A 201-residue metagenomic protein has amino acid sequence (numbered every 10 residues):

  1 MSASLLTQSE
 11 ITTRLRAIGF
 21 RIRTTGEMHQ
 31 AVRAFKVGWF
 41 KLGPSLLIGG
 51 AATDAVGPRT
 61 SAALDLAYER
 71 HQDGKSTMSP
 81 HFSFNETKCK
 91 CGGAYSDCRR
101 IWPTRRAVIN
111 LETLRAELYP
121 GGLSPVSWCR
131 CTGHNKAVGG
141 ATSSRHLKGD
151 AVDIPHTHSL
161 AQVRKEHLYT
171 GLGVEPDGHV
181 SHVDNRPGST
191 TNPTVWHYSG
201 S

Functional and structural regions predicted by a protein language model:
M1-A116, A141: Cell-envelope/ECM-targeting effectors and their regulatory/trafficking segments
I18, T113-G121, Q162-L168: Generic non-transmembrane alpha-helical segments
R23-T24, A52, P120-C129, G171-P176: Surface-exposed patches in mature extracellular/periplasmic domains of secreted proteins
V56, T60, Y68, S127-C129 (+2 more regions): A mature extracytoplasmic/lumenal domain signature
D65, G133-G139, H182-R186: Short, solvent-exposed polar/charged micro-motifs at secondary-structure junctions
L111-G139: Extended, low-complexity, intrinsically disordered C-terminal regulatory tails of eukaryotic serine/threonine kinases
A141-S201: Catalytic cores and adjacent binding grooves of peptidoglycan-active enzymes
